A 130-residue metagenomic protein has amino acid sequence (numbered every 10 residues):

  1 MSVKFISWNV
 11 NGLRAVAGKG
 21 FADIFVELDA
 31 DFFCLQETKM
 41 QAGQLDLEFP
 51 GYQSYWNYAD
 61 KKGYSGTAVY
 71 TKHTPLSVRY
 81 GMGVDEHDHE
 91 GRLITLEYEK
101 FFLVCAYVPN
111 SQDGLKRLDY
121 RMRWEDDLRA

Functional and structural regions predicted by a protein language model:
M1-F49, A59, Y64: N-terminal, active-site-proximal structural segment of metallo-dependent hydrolase catalytic domains
N9-A15, G81-V84, Y120-M122: Short, flexible loop segments at the rims of nucleotide/cofactor-binding pockets, characterized by
V16-G20, S65, G91, K116-D119: Generic recognition of short, well-ordered alpha-helical segments
A22-V26, R92-E99, D127-A130: Short amphipathic alpha-helices and their capping/turn segments at secondary-structure boundaries
F32, Q53, D127-A130: Metal-dependent phosphoesterases centered on the DNase I-like endonuclease/exonuclease/phosphatase
K39, L45-D113: Structured beta-strand-rich core segments of catalytic domains in phosphoester-bond hydrolases
L118-A130: A long, amphipathic alpha-helix that forms part of the scaffold/cap immediately adjacent to metal-dependent active
